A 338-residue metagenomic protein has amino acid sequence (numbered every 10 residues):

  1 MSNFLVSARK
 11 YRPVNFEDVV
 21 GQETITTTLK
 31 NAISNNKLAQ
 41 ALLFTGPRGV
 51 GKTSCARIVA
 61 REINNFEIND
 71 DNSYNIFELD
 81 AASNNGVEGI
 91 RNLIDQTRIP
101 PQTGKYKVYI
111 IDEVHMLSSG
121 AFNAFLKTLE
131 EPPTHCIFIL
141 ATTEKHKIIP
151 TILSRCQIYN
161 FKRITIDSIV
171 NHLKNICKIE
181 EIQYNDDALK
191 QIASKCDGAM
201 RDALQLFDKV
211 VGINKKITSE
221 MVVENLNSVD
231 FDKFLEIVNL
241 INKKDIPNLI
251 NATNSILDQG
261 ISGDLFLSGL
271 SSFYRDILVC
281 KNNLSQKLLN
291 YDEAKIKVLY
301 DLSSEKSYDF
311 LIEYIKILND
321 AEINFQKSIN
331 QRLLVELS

Functional and structural regions predicted by a protein language model:
M1-I158, I164, S168, I176: P-loop/Walker A NTP-binding region and its immediately flanking N-terminal helices in P-loop NTPase folds
A56, N92, Q157, F161-S338: Extended, largely alpha-helical regulatory/partner-binding modules appended to the mid-to-C-terminal parts
